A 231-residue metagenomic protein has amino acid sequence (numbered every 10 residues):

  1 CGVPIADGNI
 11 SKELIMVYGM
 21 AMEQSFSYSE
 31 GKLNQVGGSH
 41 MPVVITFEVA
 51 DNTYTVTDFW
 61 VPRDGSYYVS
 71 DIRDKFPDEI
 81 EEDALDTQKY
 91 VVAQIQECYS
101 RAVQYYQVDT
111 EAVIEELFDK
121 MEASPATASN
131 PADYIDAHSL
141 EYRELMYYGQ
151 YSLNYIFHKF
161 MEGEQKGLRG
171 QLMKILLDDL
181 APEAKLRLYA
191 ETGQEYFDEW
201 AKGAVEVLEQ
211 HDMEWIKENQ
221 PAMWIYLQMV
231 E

Functional and structural regions predicted by a protein language model:
C1-G2, L85: Short glycine-rich, low-complexity/disordered patches
G2-G65, A137-G167: Mature extracytoplasmic domains of secretory-pathway proteins
E30, V92-Q104, E195-F197, V207-E214: Hydrophobic transmembrane alpha-helix bundles
F47, D78-I80, L177: Extended, hydrophobic interaction surfaces within ordered domains
T57-D109: Low-complexity, intrinsically disordered terminal/linker segments enriched in charged and Gly/Pro repeats
D109-E231: Extended repeat-based scaffolds of very large eukaryotic assembly and lipid-transport proteins
